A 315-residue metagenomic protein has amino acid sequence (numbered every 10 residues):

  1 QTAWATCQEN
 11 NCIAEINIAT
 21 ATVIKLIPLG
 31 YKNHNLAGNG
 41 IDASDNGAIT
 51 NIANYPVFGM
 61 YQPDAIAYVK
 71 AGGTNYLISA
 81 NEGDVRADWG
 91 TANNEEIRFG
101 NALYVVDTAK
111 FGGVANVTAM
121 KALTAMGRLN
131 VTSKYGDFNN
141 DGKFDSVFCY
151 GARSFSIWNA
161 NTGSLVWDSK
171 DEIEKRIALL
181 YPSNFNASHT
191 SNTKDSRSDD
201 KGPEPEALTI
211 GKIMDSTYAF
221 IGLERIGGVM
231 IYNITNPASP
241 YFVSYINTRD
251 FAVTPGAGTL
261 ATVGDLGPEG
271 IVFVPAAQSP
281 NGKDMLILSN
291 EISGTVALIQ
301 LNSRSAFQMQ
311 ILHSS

Functional and structural regions predicted by a protein language model:
Q1-R304: Beta-sheet-rich non-transmembrane sensory/scaffold domains
S305-M309: Terminal processing/anchoring signals of secreted or surface-associated proteins and related intramolecular
Q310-S315: Short, solvent-exposed loop/edge segments of extracellular or virion-exposed proteins
